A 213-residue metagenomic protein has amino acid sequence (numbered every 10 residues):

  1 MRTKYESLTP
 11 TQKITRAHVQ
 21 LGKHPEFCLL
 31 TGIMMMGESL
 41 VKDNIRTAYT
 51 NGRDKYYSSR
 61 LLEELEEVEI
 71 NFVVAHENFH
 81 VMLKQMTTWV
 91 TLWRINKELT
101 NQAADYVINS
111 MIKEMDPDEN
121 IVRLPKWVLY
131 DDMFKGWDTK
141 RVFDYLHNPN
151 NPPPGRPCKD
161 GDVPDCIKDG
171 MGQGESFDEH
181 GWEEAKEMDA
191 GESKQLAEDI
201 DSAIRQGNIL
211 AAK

Functional and structural regions predicted by a protein language model:
M1-V74, N78-D118: Basic/hydrophobic alpha-helical interface regions
M111-K213: Negatively charged
